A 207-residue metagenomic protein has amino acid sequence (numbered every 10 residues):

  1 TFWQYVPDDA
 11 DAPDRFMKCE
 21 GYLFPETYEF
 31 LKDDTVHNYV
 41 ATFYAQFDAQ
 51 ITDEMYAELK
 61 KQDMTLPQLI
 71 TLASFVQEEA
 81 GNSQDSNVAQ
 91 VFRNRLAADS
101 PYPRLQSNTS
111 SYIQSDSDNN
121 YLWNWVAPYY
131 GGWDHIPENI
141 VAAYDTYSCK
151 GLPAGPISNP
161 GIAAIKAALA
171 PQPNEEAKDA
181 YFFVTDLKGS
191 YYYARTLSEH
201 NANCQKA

Functional and structural regions predicted by a protein language model:
F2-A207: Bacterial extracytoplasmic/cell-wall-associated proteins, especially those involved in peptidoglycan
